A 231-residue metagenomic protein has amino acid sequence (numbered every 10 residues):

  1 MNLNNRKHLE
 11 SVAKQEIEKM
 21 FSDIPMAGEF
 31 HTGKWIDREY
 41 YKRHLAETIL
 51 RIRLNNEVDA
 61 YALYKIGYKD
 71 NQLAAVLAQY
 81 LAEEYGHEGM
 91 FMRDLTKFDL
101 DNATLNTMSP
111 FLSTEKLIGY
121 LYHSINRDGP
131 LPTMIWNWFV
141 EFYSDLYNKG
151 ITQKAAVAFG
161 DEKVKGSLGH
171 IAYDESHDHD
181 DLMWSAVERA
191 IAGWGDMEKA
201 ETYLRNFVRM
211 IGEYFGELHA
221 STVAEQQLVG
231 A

Functional and structural regions predicted by a protein language model:
M1-A231: Non-heme di-metal
